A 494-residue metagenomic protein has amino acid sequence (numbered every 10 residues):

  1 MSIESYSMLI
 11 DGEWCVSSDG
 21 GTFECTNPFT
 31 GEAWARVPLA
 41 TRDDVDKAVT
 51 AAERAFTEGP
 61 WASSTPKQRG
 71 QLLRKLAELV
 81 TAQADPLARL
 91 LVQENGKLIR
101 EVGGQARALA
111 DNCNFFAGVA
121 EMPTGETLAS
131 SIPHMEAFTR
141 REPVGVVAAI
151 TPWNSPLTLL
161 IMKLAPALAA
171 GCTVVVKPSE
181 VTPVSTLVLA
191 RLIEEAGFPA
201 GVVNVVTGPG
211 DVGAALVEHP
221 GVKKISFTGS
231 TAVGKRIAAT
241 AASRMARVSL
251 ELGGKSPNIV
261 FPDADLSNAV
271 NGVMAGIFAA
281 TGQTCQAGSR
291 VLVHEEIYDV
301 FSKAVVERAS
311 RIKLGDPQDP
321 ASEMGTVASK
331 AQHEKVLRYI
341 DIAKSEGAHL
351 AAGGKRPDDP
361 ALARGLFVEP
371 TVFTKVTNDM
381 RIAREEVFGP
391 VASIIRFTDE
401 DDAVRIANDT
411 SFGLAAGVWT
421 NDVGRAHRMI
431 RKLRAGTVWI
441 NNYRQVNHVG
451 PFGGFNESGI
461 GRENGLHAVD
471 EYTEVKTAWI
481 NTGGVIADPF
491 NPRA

Functional and structural regions predicted by a protein language model:
M1-F29, A55, K355: Hydrophobic face of amphipathic alpha-helices that form TPR/SEL1-like repeat modules and related alpha-solenoid
T30-R36, V222, I259, K313 (+3 more regions): Conserved C-terminal structural/oligomerization subdomain of aldehyde/semialdehyde dehydrogenase
G31, R69, L91, C113 (+9 more regions): Residue-level signal for inorganic ion chemistry
E32-P123: Glycine-rich loop-to-alpha-helix module at the N-terminal edge of alpha/beta enzyme cores
W34-A40, T57-W61, A149, N258-F261 (+5 more regions): Short, well-ordered beta-strand elements within core beta-sheets of diverse protein domains
F56, P60, A77-A84, A88 (+19 more regions): Structural signal for hydrophobic packing residues in well-ordered secondary-structure cores of soluble enzyme domains
G125-N268, F397: Rossmann-like NAD(P) dinucleotide-binding subdomain of oxidoreductase/dehydrogenase enzymes
A232-T377, I440, A487-D488, R493-A494: ALDH superfamily catalytic-core signature
